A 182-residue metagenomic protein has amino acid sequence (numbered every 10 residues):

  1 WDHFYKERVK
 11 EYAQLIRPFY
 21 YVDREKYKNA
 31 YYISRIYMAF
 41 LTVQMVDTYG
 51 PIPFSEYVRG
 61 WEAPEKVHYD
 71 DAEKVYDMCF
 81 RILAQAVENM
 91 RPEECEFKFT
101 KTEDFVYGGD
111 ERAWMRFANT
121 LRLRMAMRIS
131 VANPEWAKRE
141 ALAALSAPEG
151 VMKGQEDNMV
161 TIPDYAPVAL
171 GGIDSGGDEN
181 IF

Functional and structural regions predicted by a protein language model:
W1-Y37, L41-F182: Structured, solvent-exposed acidic/aromatic patches
